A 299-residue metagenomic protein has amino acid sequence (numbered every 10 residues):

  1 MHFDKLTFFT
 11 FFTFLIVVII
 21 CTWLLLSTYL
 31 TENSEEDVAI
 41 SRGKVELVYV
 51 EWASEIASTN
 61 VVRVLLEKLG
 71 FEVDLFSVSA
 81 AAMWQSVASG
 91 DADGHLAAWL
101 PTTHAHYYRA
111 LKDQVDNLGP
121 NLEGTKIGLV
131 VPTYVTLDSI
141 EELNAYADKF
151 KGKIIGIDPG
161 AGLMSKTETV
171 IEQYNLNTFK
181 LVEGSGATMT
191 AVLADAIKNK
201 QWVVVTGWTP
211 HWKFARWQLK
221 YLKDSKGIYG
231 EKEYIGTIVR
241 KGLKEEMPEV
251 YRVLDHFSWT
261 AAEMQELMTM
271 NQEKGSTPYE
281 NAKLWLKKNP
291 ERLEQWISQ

Functional and structural regions predicted by a protein language model:
L25, R42-V45, A53-I56, K166-K198 (+2 more regions): An extracytoplasmic/periplasmic, membrane-proximal ligand-sensing/linker region
A39-S54, F71-F76, K151-I155, L254: Short, well-ordered beta-strand elements
V50-A53, F71-S86, L181-V192: Short helix-initiation/N-cap motifs at beta->coil->alpha
T59, S79-D113, A191-V192, W212-W217: Pocket-flanking alpha-helical
V61-G70, A147-L181, K287: Ligand-binding cleft/hinge of the Venus flytrap
A92-L96, G162-G227: Ligand-binding pocket segment of bilobal, Venus flytrap-like solute-binding proteins
D113-G160: A conserved helix-loop-strand patch within extracytoplasmic ligand-binding domains of the periplasmic binding
K126-T136, E233-M247: A bilobed periplasmic-binding-protein/Venus flytrap-type ligand-binding module shared by bacterial periplasmic
